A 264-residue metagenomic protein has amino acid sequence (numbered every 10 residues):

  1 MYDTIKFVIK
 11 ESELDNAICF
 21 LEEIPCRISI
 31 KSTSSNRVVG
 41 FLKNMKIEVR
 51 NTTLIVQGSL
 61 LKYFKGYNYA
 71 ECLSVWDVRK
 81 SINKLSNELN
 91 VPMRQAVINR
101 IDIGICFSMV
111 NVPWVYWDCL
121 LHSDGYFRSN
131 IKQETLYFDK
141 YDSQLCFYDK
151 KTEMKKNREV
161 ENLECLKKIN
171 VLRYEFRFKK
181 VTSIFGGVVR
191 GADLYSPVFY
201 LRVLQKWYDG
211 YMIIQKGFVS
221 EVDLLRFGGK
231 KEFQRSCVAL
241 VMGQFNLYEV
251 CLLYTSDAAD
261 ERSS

Functional and structural regions predicted by a protein language model:
M1-L252: Structured, helix-rich domain cores that form ligand/interaction pockets
Y254-E261: Conserved small/polar residues in nucleotide/adenosyl-binding loops
